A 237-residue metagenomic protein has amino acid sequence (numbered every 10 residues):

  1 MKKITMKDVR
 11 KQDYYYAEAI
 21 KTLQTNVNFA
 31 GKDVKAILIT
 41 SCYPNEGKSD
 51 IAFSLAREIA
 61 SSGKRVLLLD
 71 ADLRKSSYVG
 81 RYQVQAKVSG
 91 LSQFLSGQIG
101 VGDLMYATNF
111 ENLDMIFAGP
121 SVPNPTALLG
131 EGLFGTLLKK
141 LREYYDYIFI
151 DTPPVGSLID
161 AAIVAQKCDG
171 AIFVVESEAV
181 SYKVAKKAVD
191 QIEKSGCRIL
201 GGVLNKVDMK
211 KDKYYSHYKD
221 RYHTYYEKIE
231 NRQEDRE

Functional and structural regions predicted by a protein language model:
M1-N26, D33, K183-E237: C-terminal lobe/tail of nucleotide-utilizing enzymes
K2-A17, K21, T25-K32, S41-E46 (+3 more regions): P-loop/Walker-type NTP enzyme "switch/lid" segment
Y16, N45-K48, S157, S181-Y182: Alpha-helix N-cap/loop-to-helix initiation residues
T25, R57, S61, Q166 (+1 more regions): Short, well-ordered alpha-helices that flank and scaffold nucleotide-derived cofactor binding pockets
A36-L38, G63-L67: Residues that mark the start of a beta-strand
L38-N45, N205, R236: A short, charged, Gly/Pro-tolerant segment at domain boundaries
I51, L55, D160-A161: Conserved sugar-transfer catalytic core signal across GT-A, GT-B, and GT-C glycosyltransferases
A118, T126-T224: Conserved catalytic-core segment of NTP-binding enzymes
